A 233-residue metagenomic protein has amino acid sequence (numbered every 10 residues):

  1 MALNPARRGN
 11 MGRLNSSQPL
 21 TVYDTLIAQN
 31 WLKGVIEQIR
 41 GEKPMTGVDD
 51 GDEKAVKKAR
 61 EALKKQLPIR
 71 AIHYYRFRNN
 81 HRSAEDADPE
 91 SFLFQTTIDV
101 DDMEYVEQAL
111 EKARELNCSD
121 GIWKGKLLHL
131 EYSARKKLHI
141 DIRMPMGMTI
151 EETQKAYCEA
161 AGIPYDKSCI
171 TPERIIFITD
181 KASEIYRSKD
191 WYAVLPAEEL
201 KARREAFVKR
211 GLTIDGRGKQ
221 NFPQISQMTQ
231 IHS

Functional and structural regions predicted by a protein language model:
M1-F94, G218: DNA replication initiation on ssDNA origins
N4-G12, S16, T25, R82-E104 (+1 more regions): DNA replication initiation modules
I39, K43, R60-L63, A113-I122 (+1 more regions): Hydrophobic, Leu/Ile/Phe/Ala-enriched alpha-helical segments that form helix-helix packing faces
T46-D49, K54, E107-A113, Y186-P196: Short, polar loop/linker segments at the starts of domains and inter-domain junctions
R82-A87, N117-S133, I163-K167: Catalytic micro-motifs at enzyme active sites that drive phosphoryl/nucleotidyl and oxygen chemistry
V100-K124: Short amphipathic alpha-helix segments
I122-T149, R174-T179: Histidine-centered divalent-metal-coordination microenvironment in nucleic-acid enzymes
T213-S233: Intrinsic disorder/low-complexity segments
